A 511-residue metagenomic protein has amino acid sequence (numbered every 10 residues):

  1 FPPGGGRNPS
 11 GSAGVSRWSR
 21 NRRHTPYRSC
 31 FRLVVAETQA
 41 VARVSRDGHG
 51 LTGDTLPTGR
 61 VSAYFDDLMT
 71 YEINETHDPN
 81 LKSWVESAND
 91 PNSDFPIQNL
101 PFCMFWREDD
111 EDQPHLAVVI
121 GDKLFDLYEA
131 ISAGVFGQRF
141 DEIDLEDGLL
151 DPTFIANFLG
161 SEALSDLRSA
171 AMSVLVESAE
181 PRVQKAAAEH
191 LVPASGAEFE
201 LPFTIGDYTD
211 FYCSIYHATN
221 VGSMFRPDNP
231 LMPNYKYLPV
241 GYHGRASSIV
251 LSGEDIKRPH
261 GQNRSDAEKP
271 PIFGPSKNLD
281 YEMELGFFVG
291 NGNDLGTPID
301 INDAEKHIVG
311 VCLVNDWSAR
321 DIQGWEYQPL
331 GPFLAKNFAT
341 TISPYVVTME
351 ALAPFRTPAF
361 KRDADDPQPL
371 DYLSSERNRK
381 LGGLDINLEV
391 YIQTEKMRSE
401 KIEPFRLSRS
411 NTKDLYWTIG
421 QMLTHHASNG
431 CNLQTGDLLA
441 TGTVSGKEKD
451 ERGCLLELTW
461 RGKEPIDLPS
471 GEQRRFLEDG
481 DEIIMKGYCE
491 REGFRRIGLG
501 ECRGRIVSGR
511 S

Functional and structural regions predicted by a protein language model:
P2, W18-R22, S29, L33-V44 (+1 more regions): Short polybasic linear motifs
P2-G14: Extreme N-terminal basic, low-complexity initiation segments that serve as generic localization/processing leaders
G5, D47-H49, D66: Acidic/polar hotspots within intrinsically disordered regions
T70-R107, V119, F125-R409, Y416-G420: Active-site microenvironments in enzyme catalytic cores
L116, K123-L124, E284, L438 (+2 more regions): Residue-level marker of beta-strand positions
N291, G504-S511: Short beta-strand-to-coil "C-cap" segments at the C-terminal boundary of structured domains/repeats, marking
Y416-H425, Q434-T435, L439-Y488, R495-R505: Active-site pocket scaffolds in enzymes
